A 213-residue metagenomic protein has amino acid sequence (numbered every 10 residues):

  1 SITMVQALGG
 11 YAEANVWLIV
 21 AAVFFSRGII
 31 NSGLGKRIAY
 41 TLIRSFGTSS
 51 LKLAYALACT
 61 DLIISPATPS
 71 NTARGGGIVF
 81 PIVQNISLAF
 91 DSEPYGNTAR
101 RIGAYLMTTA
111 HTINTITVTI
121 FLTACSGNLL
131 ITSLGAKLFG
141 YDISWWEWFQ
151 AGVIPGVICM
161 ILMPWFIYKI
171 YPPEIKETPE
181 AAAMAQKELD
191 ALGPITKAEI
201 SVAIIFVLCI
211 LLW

Functional and structural regions predicted by a protein language model:
S1-T3, A22-G33, A136, I167-K176 (+1 more regions): Structural signal for alpha-helical transmembrane segments and their membrane-water exit/capping regions in multi-pass
I2-Y95: Membrane-embedded alpha-helical segments and adjacent helix-loop junctions characteristic of multi-pass solute
V20, F24, C59, I63 (+4 more regions): Generic alpha-helical transmembrane segments of integral inner-membrane proteins, especially permease/transport modules
F24, G28, C59-I63, A67 (+6 more regions): Residues within alpha-helical transmembrane segments of multi-pass membrane proteins, especially transporters, ion
A54-A58, L130, F206: Generic alpha-helical secondary structure signal
N71-G75, F90-I204: Juxtamembrane and boundary regions of transmembrane helices in multi-pass small-molecule transporters and channels
